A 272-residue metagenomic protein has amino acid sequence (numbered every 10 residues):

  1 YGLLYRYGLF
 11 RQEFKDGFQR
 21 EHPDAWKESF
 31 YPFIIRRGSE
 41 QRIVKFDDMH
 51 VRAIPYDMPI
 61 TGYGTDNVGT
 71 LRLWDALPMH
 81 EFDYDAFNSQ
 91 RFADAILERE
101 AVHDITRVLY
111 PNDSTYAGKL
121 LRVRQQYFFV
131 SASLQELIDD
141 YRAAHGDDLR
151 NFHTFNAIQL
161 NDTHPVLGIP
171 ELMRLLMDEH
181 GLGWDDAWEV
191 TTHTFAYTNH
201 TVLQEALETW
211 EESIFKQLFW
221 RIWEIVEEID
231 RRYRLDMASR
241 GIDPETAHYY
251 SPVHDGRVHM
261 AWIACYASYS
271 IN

Functional and structural regions predicted by a protein language model:
Y1-N272: A conserved ligand/cofactor-binding region detector
